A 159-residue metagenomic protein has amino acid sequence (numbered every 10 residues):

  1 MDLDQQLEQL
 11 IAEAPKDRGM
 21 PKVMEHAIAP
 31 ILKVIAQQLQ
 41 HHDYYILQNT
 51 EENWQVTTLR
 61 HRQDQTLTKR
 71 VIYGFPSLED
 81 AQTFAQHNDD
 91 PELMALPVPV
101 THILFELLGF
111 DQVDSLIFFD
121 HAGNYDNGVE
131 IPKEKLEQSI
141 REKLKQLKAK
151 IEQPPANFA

Functional and structural regions predicted by a protein language model:
M1-A159: Conserved NAD+-utilizing ADP-ribose enzyme module
